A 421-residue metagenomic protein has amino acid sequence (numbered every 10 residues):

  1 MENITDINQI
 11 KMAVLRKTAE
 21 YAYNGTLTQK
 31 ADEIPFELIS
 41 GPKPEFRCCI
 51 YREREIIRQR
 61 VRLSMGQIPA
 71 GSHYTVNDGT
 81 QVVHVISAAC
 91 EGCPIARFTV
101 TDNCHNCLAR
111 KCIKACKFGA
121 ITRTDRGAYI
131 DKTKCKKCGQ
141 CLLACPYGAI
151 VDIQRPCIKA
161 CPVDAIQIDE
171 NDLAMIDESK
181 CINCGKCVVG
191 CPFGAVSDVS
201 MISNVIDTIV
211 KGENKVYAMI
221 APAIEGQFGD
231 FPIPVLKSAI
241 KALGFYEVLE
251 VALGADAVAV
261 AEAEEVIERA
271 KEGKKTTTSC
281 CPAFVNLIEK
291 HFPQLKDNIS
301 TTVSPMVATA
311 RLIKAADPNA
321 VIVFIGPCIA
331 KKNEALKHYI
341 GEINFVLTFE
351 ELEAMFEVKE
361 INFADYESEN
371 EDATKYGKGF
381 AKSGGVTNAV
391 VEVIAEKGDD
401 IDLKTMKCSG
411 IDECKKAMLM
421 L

Functional and structural regions predicted by a protein language model:
M1-A144, G148-R155, C414-A417: Ferredoxin-type iron-sulfur electron-transfer modules and their immediate structural context
M1-G66, D198-L421: Iron-sulfur-associated redox domains of electron-transfer enzymes in respiratory and anaerobic energy metabolism
I68-T75, V83-H84, F98-T99, C104 (+7 more regions): A generic short-segment signal for beta-strand/edge and adjacent turn/coil regions
N77-T80, V85-A89, M175-E178, K275-P282 (+1 more regions): N-proximal short alpha-helices
T80-Q81, C90-C93, K136-K137, I166-Q167 (+3 more regions): A short alpha-helix capping/helix-coil boundary motif
G92, V188, H338-Y339: Short, functionally important structural connectors and interaction interfaces within domains
V100-V189, G194-N204, V210-E213, A218 (+3 more regions): Glycine- and small hydrophobic-enriched segments that form the cores of compact globular domains
